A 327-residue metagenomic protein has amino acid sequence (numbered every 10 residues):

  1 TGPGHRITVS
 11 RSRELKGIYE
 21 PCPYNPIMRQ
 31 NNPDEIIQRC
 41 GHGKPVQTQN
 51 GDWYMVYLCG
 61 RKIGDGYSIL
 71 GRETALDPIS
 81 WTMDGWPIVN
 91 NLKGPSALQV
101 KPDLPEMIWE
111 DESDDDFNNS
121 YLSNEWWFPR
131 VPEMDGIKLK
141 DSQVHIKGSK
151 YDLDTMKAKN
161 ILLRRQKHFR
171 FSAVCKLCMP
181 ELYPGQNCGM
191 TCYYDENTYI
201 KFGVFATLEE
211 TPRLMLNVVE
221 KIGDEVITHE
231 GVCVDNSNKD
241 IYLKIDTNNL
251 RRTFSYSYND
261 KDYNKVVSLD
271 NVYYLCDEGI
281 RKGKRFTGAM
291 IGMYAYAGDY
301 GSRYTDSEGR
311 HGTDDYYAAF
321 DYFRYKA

Functional and structural regions predicted by a protein language model:
T1-A327: Carbohydrate-active catalytic/glycan-binding domains of CAZyme proteins, especially the secreted or lumenal ectodomains
